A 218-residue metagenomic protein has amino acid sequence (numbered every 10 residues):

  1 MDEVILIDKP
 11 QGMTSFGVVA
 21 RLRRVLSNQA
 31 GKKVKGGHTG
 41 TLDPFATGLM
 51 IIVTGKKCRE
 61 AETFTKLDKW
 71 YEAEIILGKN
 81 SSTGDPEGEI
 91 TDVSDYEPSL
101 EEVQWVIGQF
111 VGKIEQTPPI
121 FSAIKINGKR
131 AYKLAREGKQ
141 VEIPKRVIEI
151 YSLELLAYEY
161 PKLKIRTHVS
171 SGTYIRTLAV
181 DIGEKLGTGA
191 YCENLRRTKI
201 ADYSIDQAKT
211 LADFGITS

Functional and structural regions predicted by a protein language model:
M1-S218: Catalytic/RNA-binding core of pseudouridine synthases
